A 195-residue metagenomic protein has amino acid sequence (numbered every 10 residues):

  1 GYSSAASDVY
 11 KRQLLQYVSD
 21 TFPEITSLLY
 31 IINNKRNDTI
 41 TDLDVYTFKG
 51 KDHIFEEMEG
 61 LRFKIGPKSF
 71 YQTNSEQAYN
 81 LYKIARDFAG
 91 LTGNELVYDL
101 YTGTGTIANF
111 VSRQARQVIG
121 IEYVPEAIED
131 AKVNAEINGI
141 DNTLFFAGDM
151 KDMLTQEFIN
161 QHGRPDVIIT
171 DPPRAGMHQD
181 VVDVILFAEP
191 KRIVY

Functional and structural regions predicted by a protein language model:
G1-A6, Y10: Single conserved hydrophobic/aromatic residue that forms the stacking wall/gate of nucleotide- or nucleobase-binding
R12-Y195: Rossmann-like S-adenosyl-L-methionine
